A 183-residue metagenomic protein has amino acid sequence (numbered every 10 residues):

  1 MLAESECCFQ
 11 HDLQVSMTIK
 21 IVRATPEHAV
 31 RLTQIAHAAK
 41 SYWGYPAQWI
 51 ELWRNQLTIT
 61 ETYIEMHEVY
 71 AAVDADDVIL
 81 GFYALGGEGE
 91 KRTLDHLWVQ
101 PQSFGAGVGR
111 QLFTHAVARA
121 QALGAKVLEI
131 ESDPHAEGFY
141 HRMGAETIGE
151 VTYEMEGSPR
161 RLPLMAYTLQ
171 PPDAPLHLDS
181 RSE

Functional and structural regions predicted by a protein language model:
L2-E27, Q170-E183: Conserved N-terminal entry element of GNAT/NAT acetyltransferase domains
R23-H96, Q100-Q102, F113-H115, R119 (+2 more regions): Acetyl-CoA-dependent GNAT
P26, D133-P134: Alpha-helix N-cap/helix-start capping motif
E90, E129-E131, E146-L164: Conserved catalytic-core motifs of GNAT/GCN5-like acyltransferases
G107: Glycine-rich phosphate-binding loop
L112, A136-F139: Conserved short alpha-helix immediately C-terminal to the canonical SAM/SAH-binding motif I of Rossmann-like
A120-S132: Conserved GNAT acetyl-CoA-binding A-motif
Y140, A145: Conserved active-site tyrosine of GNAT-family acetyltransferases
